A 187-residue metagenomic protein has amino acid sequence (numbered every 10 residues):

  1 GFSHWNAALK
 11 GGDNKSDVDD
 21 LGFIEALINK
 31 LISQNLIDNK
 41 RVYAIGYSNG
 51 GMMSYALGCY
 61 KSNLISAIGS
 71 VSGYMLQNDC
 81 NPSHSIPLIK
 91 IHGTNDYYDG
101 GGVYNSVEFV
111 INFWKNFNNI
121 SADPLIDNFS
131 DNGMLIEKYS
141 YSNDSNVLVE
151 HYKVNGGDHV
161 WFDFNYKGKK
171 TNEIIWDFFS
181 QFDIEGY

Functional and structural regions predicted by a protein language model:
G1, M75-C80, Y98-G101: A short beta-to-alpha transition loop/helix N-cap that caps and shapes the active-site region
G1-Y43, M53-A56, Y60, D163: Serine-hydrolase catalytic machinery in alpha/beta-hydrolase-like enzymes
D20-L27, N49-L57, K61-L64, S106-F113 (+1 more regions): Stable alpha-helical elements in mature extracytoplasmic
N29-L36, G58-S66, K115-N119, S180-I184: Sec-exported extracytoplasmic/periplasmic mature domains
S33-L36, K40-I86: Primarily recognizes the serine-hydrolase "nucleophile elbow" in alpha/beta-hydrolase and SGNH/GDSL folds
V71, I91-G93: Generic beta-sheet signal
L88-I91, N105, F117-Y187: C-terminal catalytic histidine-bearing segment of alpha/beta-hydrolase fold enzymes
N95-G100, H159-V160: Acidic catalytic loop of the alpha/beta-hydrolase fold
